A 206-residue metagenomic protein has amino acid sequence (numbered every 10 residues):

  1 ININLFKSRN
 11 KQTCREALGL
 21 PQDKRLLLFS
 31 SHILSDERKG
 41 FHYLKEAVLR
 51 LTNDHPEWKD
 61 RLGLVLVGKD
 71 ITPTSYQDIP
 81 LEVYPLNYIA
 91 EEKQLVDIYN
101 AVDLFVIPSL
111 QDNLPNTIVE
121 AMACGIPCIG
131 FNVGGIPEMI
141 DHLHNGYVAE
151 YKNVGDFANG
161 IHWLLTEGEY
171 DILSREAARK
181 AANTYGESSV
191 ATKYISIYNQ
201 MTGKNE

Functional and structural regions predicted by a protein language model:
K7-L20: A short helix/loop element that forms part of the nucleotide-sugar donor recognition site in Leloir-type
E16, D156, E169-T184, K193-S196: A short, well-ordered alpha-helix in the C-terminal region of glycosyltransferases
P21-K39, K45-L49: Conserved donor-binding/catalytic core segment of Leloir-type glycosyltransferases
K59-R61, G68-V96: Nucleotide-activated donor-binding/catalytic signature segment of Leloir-type glycosyltransferases, i.e., the conserved
D97-V102: Short alpha-helical donor nucleotide-sugar binding micro-motif in glycosyltransferases
L110: Aromatic "clamp/platform" in nucleotide-sugar-dependent glycosyltransferases that forms part of the donor/acceptor
P127-G130, I140: Short hydrophobic beta-strand element within catalytic cores of glycosyltransferases and related nucleotide-activated
H142-L143, Y147-V154, W163-G168: Conserved acidic donor-binding segment of nucleotide-sugar-dependent glycosyltransferases
